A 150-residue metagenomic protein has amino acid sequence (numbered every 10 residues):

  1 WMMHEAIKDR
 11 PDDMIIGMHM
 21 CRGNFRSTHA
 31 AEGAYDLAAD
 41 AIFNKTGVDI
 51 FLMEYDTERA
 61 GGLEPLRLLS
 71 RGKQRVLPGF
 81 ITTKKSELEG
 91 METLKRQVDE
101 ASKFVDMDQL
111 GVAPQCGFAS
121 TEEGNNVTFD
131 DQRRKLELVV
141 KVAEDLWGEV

Functional and structural regions predicted by a protein language model:
W1-V150: Domain-level signal for soluble alpha/beta catalytic cores
